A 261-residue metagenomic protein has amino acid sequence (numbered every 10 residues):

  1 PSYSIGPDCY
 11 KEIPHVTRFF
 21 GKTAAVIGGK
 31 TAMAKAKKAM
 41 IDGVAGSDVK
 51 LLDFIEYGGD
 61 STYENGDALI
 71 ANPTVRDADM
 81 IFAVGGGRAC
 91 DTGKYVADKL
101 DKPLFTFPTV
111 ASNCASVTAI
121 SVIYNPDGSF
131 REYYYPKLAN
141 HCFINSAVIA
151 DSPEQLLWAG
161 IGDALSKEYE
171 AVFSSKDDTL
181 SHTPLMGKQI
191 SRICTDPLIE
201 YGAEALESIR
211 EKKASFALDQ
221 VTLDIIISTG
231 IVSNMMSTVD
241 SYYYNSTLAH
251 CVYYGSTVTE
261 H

Functional and structural regions predicted by a protein language model:
P1-M80: ATP/NTP phosphate-donor binding region
P7, G29-K30, V84-G86, F107-V110 (+3 more regions): Fold-independent oxyanion-binding glycine-rich loops and adjacent beta-strand/coil segments at enzyme active sites
Y10, M33-K37, Y63, R88-Y95 (+2 more regions): Short glycine/serine/threonine-rich phosphate/pyrophosphate-binding segments that cradle anionic phosphate groups
G58, V84-G86, Y244-S246: Active-site nucleophile and cofactor-binding loops and adjacent substrate-binding regions of central metabolic enzymes
P73-V96, L100-V110: A short, small-residue-rich loop immediately preceding and capping a beta-strand
K99-S191: A glycine/threonine-rich phosphate-anchoring loop and its flanking beta-alpha core in nucleotide/phosphate-binding
S181-H261: Active-site segments that bind and position negatively charged phosphate/pyrophosphate groups
